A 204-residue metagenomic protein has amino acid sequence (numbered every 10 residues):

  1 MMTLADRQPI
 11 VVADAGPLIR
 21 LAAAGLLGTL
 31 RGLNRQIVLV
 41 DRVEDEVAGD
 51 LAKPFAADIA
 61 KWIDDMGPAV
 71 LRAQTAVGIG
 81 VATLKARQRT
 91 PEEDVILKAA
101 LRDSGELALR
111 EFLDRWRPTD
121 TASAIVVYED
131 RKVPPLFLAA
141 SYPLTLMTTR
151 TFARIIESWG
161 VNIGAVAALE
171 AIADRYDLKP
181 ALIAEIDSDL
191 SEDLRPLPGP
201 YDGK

Functional and structural regions predicted by a protein language model:
M1-V11, L21-A22, L27-A76, T83-P91 (+3 more regions): Feature 3881 marks metal-assisted phosphotransfer/nuclease machinery and their flanking interaction elements
A13, V127-Y128: Short beta-strand scaffold positions
